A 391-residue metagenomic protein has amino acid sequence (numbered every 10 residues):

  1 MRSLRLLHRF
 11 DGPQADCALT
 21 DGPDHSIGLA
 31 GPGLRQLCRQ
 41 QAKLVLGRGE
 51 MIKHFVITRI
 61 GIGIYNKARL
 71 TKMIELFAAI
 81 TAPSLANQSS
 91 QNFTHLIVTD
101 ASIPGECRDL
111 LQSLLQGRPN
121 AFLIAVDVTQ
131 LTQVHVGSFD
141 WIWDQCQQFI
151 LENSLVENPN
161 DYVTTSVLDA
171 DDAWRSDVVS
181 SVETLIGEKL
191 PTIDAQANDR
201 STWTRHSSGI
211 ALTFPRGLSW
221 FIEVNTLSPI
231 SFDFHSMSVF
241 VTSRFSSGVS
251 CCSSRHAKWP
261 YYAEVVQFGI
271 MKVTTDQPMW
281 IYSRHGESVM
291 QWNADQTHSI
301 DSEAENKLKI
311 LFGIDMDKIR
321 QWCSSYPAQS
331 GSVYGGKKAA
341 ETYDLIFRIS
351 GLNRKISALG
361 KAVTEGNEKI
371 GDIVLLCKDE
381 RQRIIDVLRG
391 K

Functional and structural regions predicted by a protein language model:
A15-T20, S26, A30: Short linear motifs in low-complexity or flexible loops
L37-I80: N-proximal low-complexity "stem/linker" segments adjacent to membrane-targeting elements
K53-T58, L85, T94-V98: Hydrophobic targeting segments
I80-N92: Short, acidic, metal-binding catalytic loop of nucleotide-sugar glycosyltransferases
I103, C107-T164: Active-site-proximal specificity loops/subdomain of glycosyltransferases
G137-V156, R175-M271: Conserved catalytic core of nucleotide-sugar-dependent glycosyltransferases
D161-A173: Short beta-strand-to-loop acidic/aromatic patch adjacent to the donor-nucleotide binding site
S231-A362, G371, L375: C-terminal catalytic/acceptor-binding lobe
